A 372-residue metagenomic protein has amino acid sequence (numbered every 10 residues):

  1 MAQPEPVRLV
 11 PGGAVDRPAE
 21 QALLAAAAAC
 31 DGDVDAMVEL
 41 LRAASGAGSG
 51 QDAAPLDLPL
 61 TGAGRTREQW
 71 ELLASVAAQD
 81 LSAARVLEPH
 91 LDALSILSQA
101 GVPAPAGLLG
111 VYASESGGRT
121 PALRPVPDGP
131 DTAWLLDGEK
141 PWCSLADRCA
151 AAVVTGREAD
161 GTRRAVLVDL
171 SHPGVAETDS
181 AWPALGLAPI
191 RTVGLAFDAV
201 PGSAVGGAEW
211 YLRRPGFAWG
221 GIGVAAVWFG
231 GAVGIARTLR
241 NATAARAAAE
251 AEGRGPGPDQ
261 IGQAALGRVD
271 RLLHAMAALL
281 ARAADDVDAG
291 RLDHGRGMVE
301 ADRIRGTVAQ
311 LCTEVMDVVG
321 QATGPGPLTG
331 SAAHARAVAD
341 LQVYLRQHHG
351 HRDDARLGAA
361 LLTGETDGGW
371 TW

Functional and structural regions predicted by a protein language model:
M1-G32, A36: Structured, charged N-terminal subsegments at the starts of enzyme catalytic cores and at intra-chain domain/subunit
Q3, V7, P325-W372: Glycine-rich phosphate/cofactor-binding loops in nucleotide/flavin-utilizing enzymes
L24-D31, A275-T307, D317-T329: C-terminal helix-coil-helix/basic helical segment that borders enzyme active sites and/or dimer interfaces and provides
G32-R148: Glycine-rich flavin
P121-P125, K140-S144, V153-R157, A181-L187: A generic local secondary-structure boundary/capping motif
W142-E177: A short core secondary-structure module
A184-H274: Glycine-rich beta->alpha junctions and the first turn(s) of the following alpha-helix
G230, G267-H274, D302, G306-T313 (+1 more regions): Generic structural signal for well-ordered, non-transmembrane alpha-helical segments in soluble/cytosolic regions
